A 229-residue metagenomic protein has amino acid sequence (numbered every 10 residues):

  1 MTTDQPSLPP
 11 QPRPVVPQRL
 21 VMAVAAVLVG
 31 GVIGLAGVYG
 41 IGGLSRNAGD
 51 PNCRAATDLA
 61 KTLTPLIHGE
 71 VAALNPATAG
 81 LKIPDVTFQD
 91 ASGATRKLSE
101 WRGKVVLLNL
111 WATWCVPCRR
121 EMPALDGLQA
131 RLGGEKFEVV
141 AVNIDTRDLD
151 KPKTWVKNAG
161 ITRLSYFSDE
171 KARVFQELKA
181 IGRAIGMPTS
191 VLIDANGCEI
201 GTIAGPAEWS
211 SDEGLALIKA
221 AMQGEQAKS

Functional and structural regions predicted by a protein language model:
M1-K82, S229: N-terminal targeting signals for export/organelle localization
N75-G80, D85-V106: A short beta-strand-turn-helix
W101-G103, G134, I161-R163: Active-site acidic short loop of glycosyltransferases
R102, L110-G127: Conserved redox-active cysteine motifs that mediate thiol-disulfide chemistry, especially di-cysteine Cys-X(1-2)-Cys
V105-V106, F137, P188: Alpha/beta-hydrolase fold active-site loops
R119-G160, E170-L178, A216: Structural microenvironment flanking redox-active thiols in thiol-disulfide oxidoreductases
R120, I218-S229: Short, solvent-exposed cationic patches
N158-R163, D169-A221: Thiol/disulfide oxidoreductase modules built on the thioredoxin-like
